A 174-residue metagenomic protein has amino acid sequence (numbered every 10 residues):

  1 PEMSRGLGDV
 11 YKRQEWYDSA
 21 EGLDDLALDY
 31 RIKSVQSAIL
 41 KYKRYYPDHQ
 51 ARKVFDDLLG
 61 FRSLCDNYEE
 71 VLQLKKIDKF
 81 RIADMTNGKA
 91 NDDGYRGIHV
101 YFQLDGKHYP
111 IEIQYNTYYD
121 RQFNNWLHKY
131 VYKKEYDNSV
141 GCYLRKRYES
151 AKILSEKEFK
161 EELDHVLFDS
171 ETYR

Functional and structural regions predicted by a protein language model:
P1-Y11: Single conserved hydrophobic/aromatic residue that forms the stacking wall/gate of nucleotide- or nucleobase-binding
S4, G22-L23, Q36, Y132 (+2 more regions): A generic structural signal for solvent-exposed, polar alpha-helical segments
K12-D56: Short, compositionally biased low-complexity segments enriched in polar/charged residues
R52-L59, L64-E161: Long beta-strand-rich cores associated with HINT superfamily self-processing modules
V166-R174: Subset of Sec-pathway N-terminal targeting signals
